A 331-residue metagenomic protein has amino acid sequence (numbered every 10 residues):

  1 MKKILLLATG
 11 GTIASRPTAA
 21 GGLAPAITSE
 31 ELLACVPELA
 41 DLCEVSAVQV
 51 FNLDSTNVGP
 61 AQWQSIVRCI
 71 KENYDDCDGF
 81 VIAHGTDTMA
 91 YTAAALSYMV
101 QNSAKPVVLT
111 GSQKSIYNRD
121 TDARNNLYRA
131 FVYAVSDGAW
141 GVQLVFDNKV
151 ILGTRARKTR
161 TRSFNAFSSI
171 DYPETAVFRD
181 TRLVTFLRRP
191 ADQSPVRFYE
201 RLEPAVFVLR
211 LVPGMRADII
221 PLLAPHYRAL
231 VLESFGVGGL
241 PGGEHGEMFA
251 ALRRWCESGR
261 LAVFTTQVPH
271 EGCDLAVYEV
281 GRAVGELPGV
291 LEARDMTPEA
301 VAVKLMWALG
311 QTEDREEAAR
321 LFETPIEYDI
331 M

Functional and structural regions predicted by a protein language model:
M1-K71, H270: ATP/NTP phosphate-donor binding region
K2, L7-G11, T28-S29, A34-L39 (+3 more regions): Accessory alpha-helical/coil subdomains and C-terminal extensions that flank or cap enzyme catalytic cores
R16-A20, A93-A94, R119-D122, L152-K158 (+1 more regions): Short acidic, glycine/serine/threonine-rich loops at helix termini
C77-M89, H226-G239: Short acidic, glycine-rich surface-loop motifs adjacent to enzyme active sites
A83-K105, G242-A251, V280: Short Gly/Thr/Asp-enriched flexible loops that form oxyanion-binding sites at enzyme active sites
A95-D122, F131-D137, W255-T266: Short, acidic/small-residue loops that bind anionic groups at enzyme active sites
L109-R179: Internal gly/pro-rich beta-alpha loop/helix module that stabilizes soluble enzyme cofactors or their anionic handles
V237-M331: C-terminal non-catalytic interaction/assembly regions of soluble proteins
